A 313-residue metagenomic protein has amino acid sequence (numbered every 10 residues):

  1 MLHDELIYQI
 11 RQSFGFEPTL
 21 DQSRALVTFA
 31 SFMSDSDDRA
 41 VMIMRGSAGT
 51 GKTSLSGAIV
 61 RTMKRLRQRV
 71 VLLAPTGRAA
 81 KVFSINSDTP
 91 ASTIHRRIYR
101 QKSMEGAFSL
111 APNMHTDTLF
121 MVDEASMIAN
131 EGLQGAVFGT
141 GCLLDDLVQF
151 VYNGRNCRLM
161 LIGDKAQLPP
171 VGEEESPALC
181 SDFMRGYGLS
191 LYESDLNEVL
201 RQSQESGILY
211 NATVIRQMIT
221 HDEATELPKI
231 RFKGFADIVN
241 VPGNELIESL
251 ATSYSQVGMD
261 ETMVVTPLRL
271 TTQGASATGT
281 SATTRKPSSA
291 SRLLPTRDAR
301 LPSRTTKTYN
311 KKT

Functional and structural regions predicted by a protein language model:
H3-L6, A25-A30, D37, V151-C157 (+1 more regions): Conserved helicase motor core of P-loop NTPases
I10-F29: N-terminal pre-Walker A segment at the start of P-loop NTPase domains
S36, E105-L119, A136-G139, N153-R155: Short basic/glycine-enriched coil/helix segment immediately N-terminal to the Walker B
M44: Hydrophobic anchor at the beta1->P-loop junction of P-loop NTPases
K52: Conserved lysine of the Walker
L55, I59: Hydrophobic positions on the alpha1 helix immediately C-terminal to the Walker A/P-loop
R69-F120: Inter-Walker segment of RecA-like/P-loop motor cores
D123-A125, K165: Walker B catalytic acidic pair
